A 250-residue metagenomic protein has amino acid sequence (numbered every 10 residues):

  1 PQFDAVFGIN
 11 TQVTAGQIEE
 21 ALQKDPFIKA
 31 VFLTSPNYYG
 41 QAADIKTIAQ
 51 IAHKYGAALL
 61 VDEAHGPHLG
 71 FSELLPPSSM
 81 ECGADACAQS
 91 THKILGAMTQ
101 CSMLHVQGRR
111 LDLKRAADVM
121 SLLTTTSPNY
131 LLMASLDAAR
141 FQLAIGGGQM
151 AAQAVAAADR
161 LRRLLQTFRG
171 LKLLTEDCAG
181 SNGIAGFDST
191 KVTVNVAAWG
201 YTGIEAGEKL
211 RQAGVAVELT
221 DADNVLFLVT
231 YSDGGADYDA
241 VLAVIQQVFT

Functional and structural regions predicted by a protein language model:
P1-C178: Conserved PLP-enzyme active-site core in the AAT-like
N37, A198, Y231-G235: A generic structural motif
I51-K54, R160, L164-F168, E205-V215 (+1 more regions): Generic non-transmembrane alpha-helical segments
M98-Q100, D188-T190, D221-D223: A generic structural signal for well-ordered coil/turn residues at beta-strand boundaries that shape enzyme active-site
H105, N195, L228-T230: Short hydrophobic/aromatic beta-strand micro-patches that form the beta-sheet surface supporting nucleotide- or nucleic
A158-D159, E176-T193, V225: Conserved glycine-rich beta-strand-loop-beta hairpin in the small C-terminal domain of fold type I
V194-Y201: Short, surface-exposed ligand-recognition loops at beta-strand->loop->(often short) alpha-helix junctions that present
K209-A213, E218-T250: PLP-dependent enzyme catalytic core of the Aspartate aminotransferase-like
